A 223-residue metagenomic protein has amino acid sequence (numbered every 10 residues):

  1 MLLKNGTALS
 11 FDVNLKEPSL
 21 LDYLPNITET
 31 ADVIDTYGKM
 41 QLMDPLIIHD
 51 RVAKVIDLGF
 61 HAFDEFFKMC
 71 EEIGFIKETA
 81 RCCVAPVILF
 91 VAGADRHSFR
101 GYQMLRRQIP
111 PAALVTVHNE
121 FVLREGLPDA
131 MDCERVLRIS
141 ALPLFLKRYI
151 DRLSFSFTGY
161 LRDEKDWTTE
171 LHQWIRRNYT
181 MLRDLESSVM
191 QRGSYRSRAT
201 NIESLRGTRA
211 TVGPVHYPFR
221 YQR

Functional and structural regions predicted by a protein language model:
M1-I34: Walker A/P-loop NTP-binding active-site region of P-loop NTPases, recognizing the glycine-rich GxxxxGKT/S
A8-S10, A53, V115: Hydrophobic "anchor" residues on beta-strands that sit immediately upstream of conserved functional sites
K16, G59-A62: Short acidic, Gly/Ser-rich segments with clustered Asp/Glu that frequently serve as metal-coordination loops in enzyme
I34-P45, C70-G74: Glycine-rich, highly charged phosphate/nucleotide-binding loops
D50-V55, V87: Loop/turn-to-beta-strand initiation segments
H61-R152, G213: Conserved catalytic-core segment of NTP-binding enzymes
P111-N201: Conserved GTP-binding G-domain of TRAFAC-class P-loop NTPases and closely related GTPase folds
